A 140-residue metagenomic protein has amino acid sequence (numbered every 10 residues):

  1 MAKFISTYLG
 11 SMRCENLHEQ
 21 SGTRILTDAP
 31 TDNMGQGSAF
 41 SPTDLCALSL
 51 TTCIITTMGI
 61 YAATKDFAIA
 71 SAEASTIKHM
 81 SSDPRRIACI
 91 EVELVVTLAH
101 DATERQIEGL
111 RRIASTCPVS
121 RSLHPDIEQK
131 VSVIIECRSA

Functional and structural regions predicted by a protein language model:
M1-L48, G59-A140: Extended beta-strand/beta-hairpin segments
C53-I54: Alpha-helical metal-binding/catalytic segments enriched in His/Glu/Asp
